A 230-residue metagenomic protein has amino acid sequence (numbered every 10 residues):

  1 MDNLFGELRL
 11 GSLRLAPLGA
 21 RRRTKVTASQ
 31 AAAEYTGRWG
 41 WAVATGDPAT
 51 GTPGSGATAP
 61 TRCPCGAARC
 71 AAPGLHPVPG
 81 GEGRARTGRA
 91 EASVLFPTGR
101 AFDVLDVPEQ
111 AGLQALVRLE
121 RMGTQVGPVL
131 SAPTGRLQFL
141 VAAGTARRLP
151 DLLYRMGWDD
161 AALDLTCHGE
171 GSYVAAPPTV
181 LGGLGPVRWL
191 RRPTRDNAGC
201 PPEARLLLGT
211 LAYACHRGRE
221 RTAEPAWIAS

Functional and structural regions predicted by a protein language model:
M1-G135, L140-S230: Conserved phosphate/metal-binding and DNA-contacting active-site motifs used in DNA phosphodiester-bond processing
